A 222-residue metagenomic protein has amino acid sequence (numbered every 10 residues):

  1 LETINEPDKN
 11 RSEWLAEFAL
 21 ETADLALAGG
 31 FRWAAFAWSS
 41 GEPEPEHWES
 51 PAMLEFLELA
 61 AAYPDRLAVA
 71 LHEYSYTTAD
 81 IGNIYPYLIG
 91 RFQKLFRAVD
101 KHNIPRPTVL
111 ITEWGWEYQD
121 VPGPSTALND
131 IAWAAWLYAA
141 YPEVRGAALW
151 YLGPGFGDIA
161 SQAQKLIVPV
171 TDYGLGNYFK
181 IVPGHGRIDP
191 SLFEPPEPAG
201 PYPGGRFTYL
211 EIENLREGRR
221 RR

Functional and structural regions predicted by a protein language model:
L1-R11: Structural motif corresponding to the early beta-alpha repeats
N5, F36-S39, S50-F96, I104-Q119 (+1 more regions): Aromatic- and acid-rich polysaccharide-binding/catalytic face of secreted or lumenal carbohydrate-active enzymes
K9-W14, E42-E46, T77-I81, Y118-V121 (+1 more regions): Extracytoplasmic/secreted cell-surface and envelope-processing proteins
N10-F18, W48, N83-G90, P122-N129: Alpha-helix N-cap and loop-to-helix initiation/capping positions
A16-R32, H102: Active-site neighborhood of glycoside hydrolase catalytic domains
A26-A28, A60-P64, N103-I104, A140-P142: Extracellular/periplasmic catalytic domains that process cell-envelope and extracellular macromolecules
P45-L57, Q162-V170: Aromatic- and acidic-residue-enriched segments that line the glycan-binding/catalytic groove of carbohydrate-active
V121-T126, D130-R221: Aromatic-rich peripheral "rim/lid" segments of glycoside hydrolase catalytic domains that contact and position glycan
